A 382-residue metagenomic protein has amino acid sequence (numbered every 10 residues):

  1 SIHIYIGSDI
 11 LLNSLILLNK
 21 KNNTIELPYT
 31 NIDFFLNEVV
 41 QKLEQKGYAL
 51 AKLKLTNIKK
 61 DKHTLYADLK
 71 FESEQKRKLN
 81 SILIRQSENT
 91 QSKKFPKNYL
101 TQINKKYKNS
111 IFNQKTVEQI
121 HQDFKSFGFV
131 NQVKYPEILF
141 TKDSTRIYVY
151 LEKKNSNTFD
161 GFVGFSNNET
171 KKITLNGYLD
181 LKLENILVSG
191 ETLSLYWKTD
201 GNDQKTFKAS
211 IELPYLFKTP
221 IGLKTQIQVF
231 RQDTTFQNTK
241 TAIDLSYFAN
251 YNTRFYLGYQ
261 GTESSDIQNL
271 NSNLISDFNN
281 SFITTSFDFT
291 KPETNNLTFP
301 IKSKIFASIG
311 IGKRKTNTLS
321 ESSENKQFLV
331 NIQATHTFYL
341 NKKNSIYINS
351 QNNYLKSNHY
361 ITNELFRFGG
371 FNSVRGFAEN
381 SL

Functional and structural regions predicted by a protein language model:
S1-N167, Y178-D180, S194-Q204, K208-E212 (+2 more regions): Periplasmic polypeptide-binding modules associated with outer-membrane biogenesis and secretion
P28-T30, I58, S110-I111, S166-T170 (+5 more regions): Outer-membrane beta-barrel domain signature
E44-A49, K60-H63, S73-K78, E152-S156 (+8 more regions): Edge/loop elements at the starts and ends of beta-strands within beta-rich repeat scaffolds
K54, P136, N157-N167, G177-G201 (+4 more regions): Transmembrane beta-strand segments that form the barrel wall of outer-membrane beta-barrel proteins
S110, E184, P214, F366 (+2 more regions): Flexible, active-site-adjacent loop/turn segments at secondary-structure boundaries
T158, G222-Y360, L365, G369-V374: Transmembrane beta-strand segments of outer-membrane beta-barrel domains in Gram-negative and organellar OMPs
